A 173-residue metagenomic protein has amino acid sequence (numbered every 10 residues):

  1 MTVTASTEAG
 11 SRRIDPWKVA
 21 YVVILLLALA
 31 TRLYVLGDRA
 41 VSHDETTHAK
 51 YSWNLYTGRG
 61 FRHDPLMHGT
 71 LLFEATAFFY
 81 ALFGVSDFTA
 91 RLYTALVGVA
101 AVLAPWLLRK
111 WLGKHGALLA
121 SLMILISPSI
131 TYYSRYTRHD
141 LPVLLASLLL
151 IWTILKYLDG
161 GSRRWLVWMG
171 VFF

Functional and structural regions predicted by a protein language model:
T2-F173: Membrane-integral, polyisoprenol-dependent glycosyltransferases of the GT-C/oligosaccharyltransferase superfamily
